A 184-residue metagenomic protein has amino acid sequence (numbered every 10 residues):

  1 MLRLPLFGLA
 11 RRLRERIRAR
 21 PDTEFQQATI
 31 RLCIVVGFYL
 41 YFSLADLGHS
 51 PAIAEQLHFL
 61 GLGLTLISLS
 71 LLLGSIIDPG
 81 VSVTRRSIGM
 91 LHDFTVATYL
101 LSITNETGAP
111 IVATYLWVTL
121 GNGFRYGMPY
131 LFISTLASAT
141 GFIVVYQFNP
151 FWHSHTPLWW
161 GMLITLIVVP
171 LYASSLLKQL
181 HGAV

Functional and structural regions predicted by a protein language model:
M1-R85: N-terminal juxtamembrane segment and adjoining first transmembrane helix
L2-A10, L72-P79, G161-V184: Juxtamembrane or sensor-core-proximal signal-transducing alpha helices that couple sensory domains to cytosolic
R3, T65, A97-L100, H155: A short alpha-helix capping/helix-coil boundary motif
P5, F94, T119, F151-W152 (+2 more regions): Short, flexible segments with low predicted structural confidence
A28-V36, G63-I67, M90, F94 (+4 more regions): Alpha-helical transmembrane spans of integral membrane proteins, capturing the lipid-embedded, hydrophobic core of TM
F38-D46, S68-I76, A97-L101, F142-N149 (+2 more regions): Structural signal for membrane-spanning alpha-helices in multi-pass inner-membrane proteins, emphasizing helix cores
D46-I53, T107-G108, N149-H153, P157 (+1 more regions): Membrane-interfacial segments
R85-L100, E106-F148, M162: Alpha-helical transmembrane segments of integral membrane proteins
